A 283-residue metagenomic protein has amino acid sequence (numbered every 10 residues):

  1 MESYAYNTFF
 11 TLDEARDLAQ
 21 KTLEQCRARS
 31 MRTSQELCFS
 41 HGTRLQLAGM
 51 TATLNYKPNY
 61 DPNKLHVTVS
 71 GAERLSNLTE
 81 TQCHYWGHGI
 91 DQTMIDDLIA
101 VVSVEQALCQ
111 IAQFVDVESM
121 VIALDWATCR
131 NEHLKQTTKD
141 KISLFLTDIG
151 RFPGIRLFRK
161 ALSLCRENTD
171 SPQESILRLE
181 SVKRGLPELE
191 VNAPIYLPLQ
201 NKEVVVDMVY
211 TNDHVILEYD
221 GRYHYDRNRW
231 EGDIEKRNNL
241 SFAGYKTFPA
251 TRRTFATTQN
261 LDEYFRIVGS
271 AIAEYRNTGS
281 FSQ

Functional and structural regions predicted by a protein language model:
M1, N131-Q283: Surface segments flanking catalytic/ligand-binding clefts of nucleic-acid enzymes
M1-G150, S280-Q283: Short gly/ser-rich loop at a beta-strand->alpha-helix junction or flexible surface loop bordering the NTP-binding
